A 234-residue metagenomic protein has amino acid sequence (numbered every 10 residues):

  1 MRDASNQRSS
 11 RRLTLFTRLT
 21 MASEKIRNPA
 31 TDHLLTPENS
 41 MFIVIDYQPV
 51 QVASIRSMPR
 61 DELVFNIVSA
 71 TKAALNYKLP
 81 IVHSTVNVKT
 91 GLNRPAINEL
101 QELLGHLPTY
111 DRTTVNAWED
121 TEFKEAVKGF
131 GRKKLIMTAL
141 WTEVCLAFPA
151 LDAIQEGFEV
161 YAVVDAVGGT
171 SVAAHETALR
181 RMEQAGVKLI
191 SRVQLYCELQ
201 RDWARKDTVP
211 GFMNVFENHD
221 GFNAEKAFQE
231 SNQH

Functional and structural regions predicted by a protein language model:
N6-T20: Short, Lys/Arg-enriched N-terminal segments with co-localized hydrophobic residues within the first ~10-30 amino acids
R18-T114, G129, E159, A174-E183 (+3 more regions): Active-site acidic carboxylates
N93-L100, F123-K124, P149-L151: Distinct, well-ordered alpha-helical segments
R112-E125: Short phosphate-binding loop-to-helix
T114-V115, D165-G168, L195: Short, acidic/turn-prone active-site loops that include or flank metal/cofactor- and phosphate-binding residues
V127-K133: Glycine-rich phosphate-binding loop signature in dinucleotide/nucleotide-binding domains
K134-G186: A contiguous pocket-lining binding segment that forms or flanks enzyme active sites
